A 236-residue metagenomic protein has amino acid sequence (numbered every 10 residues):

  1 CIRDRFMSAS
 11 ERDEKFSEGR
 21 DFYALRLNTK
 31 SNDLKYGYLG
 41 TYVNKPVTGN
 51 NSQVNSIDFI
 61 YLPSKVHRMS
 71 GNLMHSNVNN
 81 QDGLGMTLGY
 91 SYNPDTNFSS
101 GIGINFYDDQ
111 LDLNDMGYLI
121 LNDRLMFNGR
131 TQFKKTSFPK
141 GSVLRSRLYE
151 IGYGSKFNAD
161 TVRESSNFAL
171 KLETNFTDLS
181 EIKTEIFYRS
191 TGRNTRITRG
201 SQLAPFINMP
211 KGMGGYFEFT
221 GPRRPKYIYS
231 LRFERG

Functional and structural regions predicted by a protein language model:
C1-I2: Short, small-residue-biased leader/transition segments that mark boundaries at the very start of proteins
S8: Active-site lining segments of carbohydrate-active enzymes
R12, F16-A24, N32-M86: Beta-propeller domains
T29-D33, D95: A generic beta-sheet turn/junction motif
S52, S64, R68-G236: Exposed, low-structure sequence patches enriched in small/polar residues
